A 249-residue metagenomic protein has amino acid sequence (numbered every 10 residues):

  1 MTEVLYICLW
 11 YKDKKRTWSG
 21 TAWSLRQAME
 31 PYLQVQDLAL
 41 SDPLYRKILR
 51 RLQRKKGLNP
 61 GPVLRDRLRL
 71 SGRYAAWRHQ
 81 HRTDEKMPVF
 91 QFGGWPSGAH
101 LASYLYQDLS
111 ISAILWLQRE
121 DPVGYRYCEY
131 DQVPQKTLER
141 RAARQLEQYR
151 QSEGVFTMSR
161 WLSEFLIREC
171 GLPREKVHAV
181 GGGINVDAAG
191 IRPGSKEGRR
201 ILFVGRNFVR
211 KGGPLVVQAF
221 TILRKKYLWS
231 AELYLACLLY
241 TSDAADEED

Functional and structural regions predicted by a protein language model:
I7, D13, T21, Y32 (+1 more regions): Active-site donor-binding segments of glycosyltransferases and PAPS-dependent sulfotransferases
W10-D13, V204-V209, L223, L239: Short donor-sugar binding/catalytic loops of nucleotide-sugar-dependent glycosyltransferases, especially enzymes
W18-M29: Short amphipathic alpha-helix
Y104-A143: Acceptor-binding helix/loop patch of EC 2.4 sugar-transfer enzymes, predominantly nucleotide-sugar-dependent
P134, R150-R160, A236: A short beta-strand/loop micro-motif in the catalytic core of glycosyltransferases that engages the nucleotide-sugar
W161, G183: Carbohydrate-associated surface elements
G190-T221: Conserved donor-binding/catalytic core segment of Leloir-type glycosyltransferases
Y240-A245, D249: Conserved small/polar residues in nucleotide/adenosyl-binding loops
